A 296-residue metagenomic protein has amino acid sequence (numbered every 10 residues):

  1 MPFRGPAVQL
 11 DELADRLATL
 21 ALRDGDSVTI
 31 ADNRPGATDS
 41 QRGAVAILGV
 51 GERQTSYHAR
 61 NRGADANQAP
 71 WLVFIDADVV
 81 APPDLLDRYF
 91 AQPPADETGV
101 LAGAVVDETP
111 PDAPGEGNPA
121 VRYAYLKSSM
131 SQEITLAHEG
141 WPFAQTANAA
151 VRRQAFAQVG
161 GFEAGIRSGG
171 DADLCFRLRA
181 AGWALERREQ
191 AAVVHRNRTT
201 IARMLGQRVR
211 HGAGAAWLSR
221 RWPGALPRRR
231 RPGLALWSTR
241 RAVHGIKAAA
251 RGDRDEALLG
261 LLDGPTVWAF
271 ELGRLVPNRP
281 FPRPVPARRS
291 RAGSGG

Functional and structural regions predicted by a protein language model:
D15-G25: Short, acidic, metal-binding catalytic loop of nucleotide-sugar glycosyltransferases
R16, I30-S40, V79: A conserved acidic beta->alpha catalytic loop
V50-N67: Glycine-rich, basic loop-to-helix element that forms the pyrophosphate-binding segment of sugar-nucleotide handling
L72: Short aromatic/hydrophobic "clamp" motif used to bind/position activated sugar donors
D84-G117: Conserved donor NDP-sugar-binding/catalytic core segment of glycosyltransferases
V121-W141: Short, flexible, basic/aromatic active-site loop/helix in glycosyltransferases
S168-L174: Acidic donor-binding loop at a coil-to-helix junction in glycosyltransferase catalytic cores that engages
V209-A213, A225-G296: Non-catalytic, C-terminal membrane-associated alpha-helical segments of glycosyltransferases
